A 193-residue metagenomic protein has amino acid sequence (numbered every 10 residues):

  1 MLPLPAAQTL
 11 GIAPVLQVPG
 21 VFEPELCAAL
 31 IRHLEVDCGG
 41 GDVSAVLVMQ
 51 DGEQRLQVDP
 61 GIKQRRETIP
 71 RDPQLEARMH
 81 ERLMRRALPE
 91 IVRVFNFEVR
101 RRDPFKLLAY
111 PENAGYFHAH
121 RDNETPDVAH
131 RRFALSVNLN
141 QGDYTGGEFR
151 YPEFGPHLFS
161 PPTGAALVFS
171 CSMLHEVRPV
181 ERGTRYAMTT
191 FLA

Functional and structural regions predicted by a protein language model:
M1-A134, N138-A166, S172-A193: Fe(II)/2-oxoglutarate oxygenase catalytic core
